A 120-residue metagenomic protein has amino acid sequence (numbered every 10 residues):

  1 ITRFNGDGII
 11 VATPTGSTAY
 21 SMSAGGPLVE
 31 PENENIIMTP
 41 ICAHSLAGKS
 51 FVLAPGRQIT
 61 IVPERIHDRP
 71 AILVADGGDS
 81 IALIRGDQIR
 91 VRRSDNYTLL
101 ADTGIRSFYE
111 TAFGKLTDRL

Functional and structural regions predicted by a protein language model:
I1-G6, T18-L120: Catalytic phosphate-donor-binding core of small-molecule kinases
G8-A12: AMP-binding/adenylate-forming core of the ANL superfamily
T15: Single, functionally critical "micro-switch" positions that shape active/binding sites and transmembrane helices
